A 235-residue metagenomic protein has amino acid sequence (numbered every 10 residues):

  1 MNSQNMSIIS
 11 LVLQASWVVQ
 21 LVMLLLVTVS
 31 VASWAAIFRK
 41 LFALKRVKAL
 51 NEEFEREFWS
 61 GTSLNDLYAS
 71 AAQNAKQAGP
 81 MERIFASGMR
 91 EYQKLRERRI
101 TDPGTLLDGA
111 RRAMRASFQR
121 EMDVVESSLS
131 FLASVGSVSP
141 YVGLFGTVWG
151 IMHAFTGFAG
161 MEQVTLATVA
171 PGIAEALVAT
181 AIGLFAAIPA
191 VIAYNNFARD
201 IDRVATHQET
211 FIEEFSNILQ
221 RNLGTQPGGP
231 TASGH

Functional and structural regions predicted by a protein language model:
M1-R56: Hydrophobic membrane-targeting segments
L13, W17, M23, S127-S130 (+3 more regions): Internal alpha-helical transmembrane segments of multi-pass membrane proteins, especially GPCRs
V27-V47, L144, I151, A186-I201: Alpha-helical transmembrane segments
A49-V142, W149-T165, I192-H235: Predominantly long cytosolic amphipathic alpha-helical stalk/bundle segments
E162-A176: Hydrophobic alpha-helical transmembrane segments and adjacent short intramembrane/lumenal linkers of inner/organellar
A176-A190: Hydrophobic alpha-helical transmembrane segments of polytopic membrane proteins
